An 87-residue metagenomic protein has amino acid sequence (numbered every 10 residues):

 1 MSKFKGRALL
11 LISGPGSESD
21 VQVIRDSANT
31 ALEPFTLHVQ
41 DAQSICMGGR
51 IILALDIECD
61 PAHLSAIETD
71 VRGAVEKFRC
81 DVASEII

Functional and structural regions predicted by a protein language model:
M1-I87: A conserved regulatory-domain signal marking ACT and ACT-like small-molecule sensing domains and adjacent regulatory
